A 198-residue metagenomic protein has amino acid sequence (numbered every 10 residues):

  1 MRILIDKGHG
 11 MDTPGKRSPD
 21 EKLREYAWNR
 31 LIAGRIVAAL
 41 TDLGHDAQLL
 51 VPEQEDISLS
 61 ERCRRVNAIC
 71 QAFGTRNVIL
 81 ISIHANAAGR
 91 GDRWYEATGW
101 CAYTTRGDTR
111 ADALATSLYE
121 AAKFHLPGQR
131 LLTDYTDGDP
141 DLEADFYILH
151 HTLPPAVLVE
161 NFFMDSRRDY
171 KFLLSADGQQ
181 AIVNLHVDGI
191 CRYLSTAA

Functional and structural regions predicted by a protein language model:
M1-I3: Extreme N-terminal starter segment of soluble prokaryotic enzymes
D6-T13: Short acidic/polar micro-motifs centered on Gly/Asp/Asn
T13-G15, R167: Short, solvent-exposed loop/turn elements at domain surfaces
G15-L31: Glycine- and acidic-residue-enriched helix-capping/strand-helix junction motifs
A27-A198: Active-site-proximal helix/loop segments of hydrolytic enzymes
